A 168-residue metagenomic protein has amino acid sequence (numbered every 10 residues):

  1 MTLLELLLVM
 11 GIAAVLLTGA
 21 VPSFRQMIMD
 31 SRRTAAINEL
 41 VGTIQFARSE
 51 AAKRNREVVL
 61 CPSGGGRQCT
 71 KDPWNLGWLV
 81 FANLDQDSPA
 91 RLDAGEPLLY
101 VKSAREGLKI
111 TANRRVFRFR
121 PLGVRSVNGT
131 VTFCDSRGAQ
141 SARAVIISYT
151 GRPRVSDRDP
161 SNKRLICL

Functional and structural regions predicted by a protein language model:
M1-G11: N-terminal signal-anchor/signal peptide hydrophobic helix marking the start of the first transmembrane segment
V15, G19-S49, K53, E57-L168: N-terminal helix-rich module
